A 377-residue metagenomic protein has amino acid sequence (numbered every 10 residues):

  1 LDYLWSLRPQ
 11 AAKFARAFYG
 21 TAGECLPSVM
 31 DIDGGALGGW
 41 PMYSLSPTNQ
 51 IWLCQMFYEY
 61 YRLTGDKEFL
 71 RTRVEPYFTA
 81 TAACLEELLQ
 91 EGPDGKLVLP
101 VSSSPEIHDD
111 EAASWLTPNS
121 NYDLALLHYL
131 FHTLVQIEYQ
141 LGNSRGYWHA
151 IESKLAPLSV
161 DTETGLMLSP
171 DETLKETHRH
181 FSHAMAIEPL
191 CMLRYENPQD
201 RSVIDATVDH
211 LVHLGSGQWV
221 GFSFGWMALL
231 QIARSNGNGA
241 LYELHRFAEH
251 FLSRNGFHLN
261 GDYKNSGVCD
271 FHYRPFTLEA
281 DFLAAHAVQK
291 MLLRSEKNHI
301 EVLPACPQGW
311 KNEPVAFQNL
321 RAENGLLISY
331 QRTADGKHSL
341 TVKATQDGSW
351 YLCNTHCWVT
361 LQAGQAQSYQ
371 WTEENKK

Functional and structural regions predicted by a protein language model:
L1-K13, A17-E24, G35, M42-K67 (+3 more regions): Active-site core of glycosidic bond-cleaving carbohydrate-active enzymes
Y3, A15-R16, A82, G95-V98 (+1 more regions): Beta-sheet entry/capping signal
R8, M30-I32, V101-E106, C191: Short, flexible loop/turn elements at secondary-structure junctions
L26-M42, I107-L116: Aromatic- and acidic-residue-enriched carbohydrate-binding clefts of CAZyme catalytic domains
L70-T72, Q90-P100, N143-Y147, V302: Short, glycine/acidic-rich hinge or "gate" loops at secondary-structure transitions that mediate conformational
R73, Y77: Active-site and adjacent substrate-binding regions of carbohydrate-active enzymes
A80-I137: Acidic/histidine-rich catalytic neighborhood
D94, A233, N238-N375: Non-catalytic C-terminal accessory modules of carbohydrate-active enzymes
